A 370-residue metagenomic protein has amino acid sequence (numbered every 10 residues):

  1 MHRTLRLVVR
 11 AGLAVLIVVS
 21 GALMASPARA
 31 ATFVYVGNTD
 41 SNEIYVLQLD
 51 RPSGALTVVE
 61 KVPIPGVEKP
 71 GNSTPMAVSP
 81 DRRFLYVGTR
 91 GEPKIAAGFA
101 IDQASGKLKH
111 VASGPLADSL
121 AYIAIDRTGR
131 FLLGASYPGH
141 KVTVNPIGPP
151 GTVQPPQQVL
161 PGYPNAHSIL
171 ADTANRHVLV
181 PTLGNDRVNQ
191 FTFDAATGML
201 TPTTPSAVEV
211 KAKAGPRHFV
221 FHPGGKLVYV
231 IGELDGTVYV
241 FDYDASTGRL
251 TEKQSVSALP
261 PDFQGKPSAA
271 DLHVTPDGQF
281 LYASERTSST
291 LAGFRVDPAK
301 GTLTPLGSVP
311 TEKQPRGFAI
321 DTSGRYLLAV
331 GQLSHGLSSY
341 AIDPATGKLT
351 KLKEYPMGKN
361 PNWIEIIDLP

Functional and structural regions predicted by a protein language model:
A11-A22: Bacterial N-terminal signal peptides
R29-P52: An edge-strand/N-cap motif at the start of beta-rich repeat modules
V36-D40, V87-G91, D126, G134-Y137 (+6 more regions): Conserved beta-strand positions in repeat-built beta-propeller and related beta-rich domains
E43-I44, P93-A96, H140-V142, D186-V188 (+3 more regions): Structural signal for beta-propeller blades
L47-G54, F99-G106, N145-T152, F191-L200 (+3 more regions): Short loop/turn segments immediately following beta-strands, especially the blade-tip and inter-blade linker loops
T57-V67, K109-G114, P155-L160, T203-E209 (+3 more regions): A short beta-strand motif characteristic of beta-propeller blades
P65-D81, L116-F131, P161-H177, E209-L227 (+3 more regions): Beta-rich, blade/repeat-based domains predominating in secreted/periplasmic proteins but also intracellular
V178-D235: Loop-centered beta-sheet repeat module
